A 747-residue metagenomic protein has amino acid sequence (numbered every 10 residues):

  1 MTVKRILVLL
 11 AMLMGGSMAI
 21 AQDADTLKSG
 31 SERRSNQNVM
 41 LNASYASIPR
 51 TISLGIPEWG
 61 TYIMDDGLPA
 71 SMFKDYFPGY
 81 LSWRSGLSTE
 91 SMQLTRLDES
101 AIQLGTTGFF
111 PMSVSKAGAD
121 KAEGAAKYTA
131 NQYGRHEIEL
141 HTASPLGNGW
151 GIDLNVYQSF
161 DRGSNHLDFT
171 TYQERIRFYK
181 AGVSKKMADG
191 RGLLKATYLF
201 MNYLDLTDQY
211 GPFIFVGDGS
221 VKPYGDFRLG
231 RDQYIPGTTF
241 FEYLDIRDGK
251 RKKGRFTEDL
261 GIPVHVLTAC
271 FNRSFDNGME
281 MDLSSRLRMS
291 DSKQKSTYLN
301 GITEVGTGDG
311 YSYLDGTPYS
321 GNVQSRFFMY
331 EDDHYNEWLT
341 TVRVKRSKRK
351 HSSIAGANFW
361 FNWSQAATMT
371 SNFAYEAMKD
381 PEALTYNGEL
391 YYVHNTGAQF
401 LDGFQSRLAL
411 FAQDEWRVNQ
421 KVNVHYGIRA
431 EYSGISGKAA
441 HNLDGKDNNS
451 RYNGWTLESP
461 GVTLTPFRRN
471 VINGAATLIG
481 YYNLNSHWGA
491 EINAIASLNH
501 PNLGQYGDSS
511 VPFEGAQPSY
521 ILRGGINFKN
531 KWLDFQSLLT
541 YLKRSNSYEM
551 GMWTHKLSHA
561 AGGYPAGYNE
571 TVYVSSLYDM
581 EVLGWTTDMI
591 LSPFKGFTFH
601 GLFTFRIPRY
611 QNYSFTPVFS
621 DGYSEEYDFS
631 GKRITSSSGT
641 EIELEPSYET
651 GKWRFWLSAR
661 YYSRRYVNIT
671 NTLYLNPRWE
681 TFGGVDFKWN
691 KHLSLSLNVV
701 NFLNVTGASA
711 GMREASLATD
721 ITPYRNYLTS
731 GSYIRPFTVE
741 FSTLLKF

Functional and structural regions predicted by a protein language model:
V8, A143, Q517-L522, T598-H600 (+1 more regions): Conserved C-terminal beta-signal and adjacent last beta-strands/turns of outer-membrane beta-barrel proteins
Q22-K121: Acidic, small-polar-rich N-terminal luminal/periplasmic segments of exported/outer-membrane proteins
E123, A130-F160, L167-R231, H265-D276: Transmembrane beta-barrel wall of Gram-negative outer-membrane proteins
T129-E137, S159-D189, L193, F240-N272 (+7 more regions): Outer-membrane beta-barrel proteins
L193-T268, S296-M329, D380-A398, G403 (+2 more regions): Acidic/polar loop-and-plug regions of large Gram-negative outer-membrane beta-barrel proteins
I262-K295, P318-S450, A475-T477, Y481-N493 (+3 more regions): Face-selective signature of the C-terminal outer-membrane beta-barrel domain
D282-R286, N483-E491, I495-S497, G515-L583 (+2 more regions): Membrane-embedded beta-barrel scaffold of Gram-negative outer-membrane proteins
Q420, W532, Y541-S545, A566-I669 (+2 more regions): Gram-negative outer-membrane beta-barrel transporters
